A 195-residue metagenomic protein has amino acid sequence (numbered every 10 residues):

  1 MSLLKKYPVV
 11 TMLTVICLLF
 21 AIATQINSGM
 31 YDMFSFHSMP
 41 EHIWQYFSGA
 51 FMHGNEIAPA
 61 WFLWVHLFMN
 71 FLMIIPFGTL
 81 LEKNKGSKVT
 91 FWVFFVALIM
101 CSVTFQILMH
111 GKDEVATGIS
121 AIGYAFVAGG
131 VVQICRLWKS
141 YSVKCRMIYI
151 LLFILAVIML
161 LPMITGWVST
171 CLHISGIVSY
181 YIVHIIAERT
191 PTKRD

Functional and structural regions predicted by a protein language model:
M1-L18, H42, F51, K88 (+3 more regions): C-terminal transmembrane module of polytopic alpha-helical membrane proteins
V9-A116, T165-V168: N-terminal TM1-TM2 helical hairpin plus the immediately adjacent luminal interfacial "cap"
G29, L98, D113, G130-Q133 (+5 more regions): Generic secondary-structure boundary signal with a strong preference for alpha-helix termini
I57-W61, L137-K144: Short helix-coil transition/hinge motifs at the ends and kinks of transmembrane helices, capturing the brief
L63-L67, S120-A121, H173-I177: Alpha-helical transmembrane segments of polytopic membrane proteins
N70-F91, F126-W138, V178-T190: Membrane-interfacial alpha-helical segments at the cytosolic side of multi-pass membrane proteins
L98-M100, A125-G129, L152-V157: Small-residue-rich segments of transmembrane alpha-helices in multi-pass membrane proteins, especially helix faces
K112-C135, L172: Membrane-interface micro-motifs in multi-pass membrane enzymes
